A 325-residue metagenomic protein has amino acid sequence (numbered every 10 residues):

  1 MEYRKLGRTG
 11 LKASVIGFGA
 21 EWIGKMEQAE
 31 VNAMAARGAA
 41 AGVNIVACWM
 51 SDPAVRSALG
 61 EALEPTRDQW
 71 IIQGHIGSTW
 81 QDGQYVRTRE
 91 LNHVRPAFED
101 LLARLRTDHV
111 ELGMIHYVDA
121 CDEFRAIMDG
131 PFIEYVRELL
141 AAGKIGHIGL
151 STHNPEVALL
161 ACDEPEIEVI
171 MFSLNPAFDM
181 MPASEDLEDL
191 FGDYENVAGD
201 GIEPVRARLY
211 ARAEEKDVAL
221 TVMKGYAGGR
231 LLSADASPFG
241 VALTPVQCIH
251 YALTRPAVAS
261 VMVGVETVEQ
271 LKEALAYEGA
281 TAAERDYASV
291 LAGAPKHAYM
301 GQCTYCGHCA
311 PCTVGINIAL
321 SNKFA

Functional and structural regions predicted by a protein language model:
M1-G74, D108, Y135, A141: N-terminal binding-site loop/beta-alpha segment at the start of enzyme catalytic domains that lines or forms
L6, F18, G38, V46 (+10 more regions): Conserved, mostly hydrophobic/aromatic
G7-I23, Q73-Y85, M114-Y117, Y226-L232: N-terminal small/glycine-rich loop or linker at the start of catalytic domains across soluble metabolic enzymes
G17-A29, T79-R95, R125, S233-A242: Active-site mouth loops of central-metabolism enzymes
M26-G38, R89-R106, T152-L160, L243-Y251: Short, acidic/polar
E30, V118-L320: Beta/alpha (TIM)-barrel catalytic core signal, keyed to glycine-rich beta->alpha loops juxtaposed to Asp/Glu that bind
S51, L63-R95, I115-D119: Structural motif corresponding to the early beta-alpha repeats
D100-F124: Active-site groove signature of glycoside hydrolases
